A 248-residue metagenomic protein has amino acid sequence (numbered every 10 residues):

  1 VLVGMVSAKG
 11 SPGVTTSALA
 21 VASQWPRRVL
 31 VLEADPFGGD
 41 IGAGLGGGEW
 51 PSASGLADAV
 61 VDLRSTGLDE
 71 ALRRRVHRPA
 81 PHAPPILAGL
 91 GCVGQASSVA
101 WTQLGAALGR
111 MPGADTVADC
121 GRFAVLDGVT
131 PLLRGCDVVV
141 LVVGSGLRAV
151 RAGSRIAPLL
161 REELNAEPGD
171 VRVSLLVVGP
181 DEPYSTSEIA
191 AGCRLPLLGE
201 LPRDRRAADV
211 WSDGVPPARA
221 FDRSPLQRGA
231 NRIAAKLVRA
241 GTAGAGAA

Functional and structural regions predicted by a protein language model:
L2-G44, G109-R110: Walker A/P-loop phosphate-binding motif and the immediately C-terminal alpha-helix
V6, L175-L176, E200-R206, R232-A248: P-loop NTP-binding site
A34-P112, V210-S212: P-loop/Walker-type NTP enzyme "switch/lid" segment
G47-S52, L159-L160, G192, V215-R219: Short, hinge-like loop/turn segments at secondary-structure boundaries
W50-D69, L147, F221, R228 (+2 more regions): N-terminal regions of ATP-driven nucleic-acid and macromolecular assemblies, encompassing P-loop NTP-binding domains
L104-A106, R110-R203, D209: Conserved catalytic-core segment of NTP-binding enzymes
D209-A234: C-terminal boundary of histidine-terminating zinc-finger modules
